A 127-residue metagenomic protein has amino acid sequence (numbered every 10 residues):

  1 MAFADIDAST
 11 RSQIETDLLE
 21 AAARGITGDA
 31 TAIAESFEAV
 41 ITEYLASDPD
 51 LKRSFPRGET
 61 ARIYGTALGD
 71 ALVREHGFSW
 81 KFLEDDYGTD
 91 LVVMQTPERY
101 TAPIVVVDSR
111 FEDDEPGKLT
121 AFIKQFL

Functional and structural regions predicted by a protein language model:
M1-G58: N-terminal low-complexity, intrinsically disordered segments
D5-D7, D17, D29, D48-D50 (+5 more regions): Acidic-enriched, low-complexity/disordered segments with a strong bias for Aspartate over Glutamate
A34, I41, A61, G77-S79 (+4 more regions): Generic intrinsically disordered, low-complexity segments enriched for polar/acidic and small residues
L51-Q95: Amphipathic, interaction-prone secondary-structure segments
V92-L127: A recognition module on extended beta-rich or small alphabeta surfaces enriched in W/G with H and D/E
